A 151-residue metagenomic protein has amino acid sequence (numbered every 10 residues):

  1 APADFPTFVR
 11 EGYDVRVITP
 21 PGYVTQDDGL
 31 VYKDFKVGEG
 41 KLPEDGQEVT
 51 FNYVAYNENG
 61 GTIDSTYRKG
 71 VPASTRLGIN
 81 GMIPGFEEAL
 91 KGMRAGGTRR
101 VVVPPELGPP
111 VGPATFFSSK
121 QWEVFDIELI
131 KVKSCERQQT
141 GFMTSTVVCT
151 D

Functional and structural regions predicted by a protein language model:
A1-D151: Cross-family detector of peptidyl-prolyl cis-trans isomerase
